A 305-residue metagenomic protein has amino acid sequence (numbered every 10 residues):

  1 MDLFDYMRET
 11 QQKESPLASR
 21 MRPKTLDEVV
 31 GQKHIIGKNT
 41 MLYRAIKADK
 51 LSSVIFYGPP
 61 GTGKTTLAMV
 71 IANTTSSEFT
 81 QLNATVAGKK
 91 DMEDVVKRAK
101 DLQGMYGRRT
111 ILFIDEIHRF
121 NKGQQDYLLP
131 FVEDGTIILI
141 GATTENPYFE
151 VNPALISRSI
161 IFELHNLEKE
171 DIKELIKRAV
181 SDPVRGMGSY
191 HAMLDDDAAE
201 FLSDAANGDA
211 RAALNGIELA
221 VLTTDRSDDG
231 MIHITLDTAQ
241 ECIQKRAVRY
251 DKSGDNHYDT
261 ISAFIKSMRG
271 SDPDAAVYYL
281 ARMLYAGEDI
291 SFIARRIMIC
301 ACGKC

Functional and structural regions predicted by a protein language model:
M1-K13, R44-N83, K97-K100, L129-D134 (+1 more regions): Walker A/P-loop
T10-P59, R98-D101, A276-A281: Pre-Walker A (pre-P-loop) alpha-helix and adjacent loop at the N terminus of AAA/AAA+ ATPase modules, a conserved
I35-T40, S77-I111, N121-K122: Short glycine-rich substrate-engagement loop in P-loop NTPases that contacts/grips substrate
N83-T85, I160-K173: Conserved AAA+ ATPase "SRH/arginine-finger" region at the nucleotide-binding site
L129-P130, N146-I160, K177: Short regulatory helix/loop adjacent to the ATP-binding pocket of P-loop NTPases
R158, E174-G188, L222-T223: Conserved AAA+ ATPase "sensor/coupling" helix adjacent to the nucleotide-binding pocket
E200-A205, R211-R226, D237-Q244, S262-K266 (+2 more regions): C-terminal helical "lid" of AAA+/P-loop NTPase domains
G270-C305: Terminal-proximal interaction/regulatory segments of ATP-powered molecular machines
